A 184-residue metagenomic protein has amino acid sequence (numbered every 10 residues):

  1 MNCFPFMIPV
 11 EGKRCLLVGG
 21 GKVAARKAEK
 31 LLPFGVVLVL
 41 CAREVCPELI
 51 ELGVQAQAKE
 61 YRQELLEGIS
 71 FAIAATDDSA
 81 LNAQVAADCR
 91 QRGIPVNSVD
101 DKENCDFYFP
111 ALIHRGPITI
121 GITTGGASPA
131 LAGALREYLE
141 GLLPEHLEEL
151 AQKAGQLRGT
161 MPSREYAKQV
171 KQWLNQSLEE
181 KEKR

Functional and structural regions predicted by a protein language model:
M1-E44, L49-L52, K59: Hydrophobic, well-ordered beta-alpha structural blocks that scaffold small-molecule cofactor pockets
K22-V23, A80, G126: Residue-level detector of alpha-helix initiation sites
L38, A56, G93-V96: Hydrophobic beta-strand scaffold residues
L49, V54, V85-C89: A generic structural signal for well-ordered alpha-helical segments
E60-G68: Short amphipathic alpha-helix with an adjacent loop that forms part of the alpha/beta core around
S70-T76, F107-G126: Short basic, glycine-rich beta-strand/loop surfaces that mediate nucleic-acid
F71-A75, N82-Y108: ADP-ribose/adenylate-binding Rossmann-like module
G126-R184: An accessory alpha-helical subdomain
